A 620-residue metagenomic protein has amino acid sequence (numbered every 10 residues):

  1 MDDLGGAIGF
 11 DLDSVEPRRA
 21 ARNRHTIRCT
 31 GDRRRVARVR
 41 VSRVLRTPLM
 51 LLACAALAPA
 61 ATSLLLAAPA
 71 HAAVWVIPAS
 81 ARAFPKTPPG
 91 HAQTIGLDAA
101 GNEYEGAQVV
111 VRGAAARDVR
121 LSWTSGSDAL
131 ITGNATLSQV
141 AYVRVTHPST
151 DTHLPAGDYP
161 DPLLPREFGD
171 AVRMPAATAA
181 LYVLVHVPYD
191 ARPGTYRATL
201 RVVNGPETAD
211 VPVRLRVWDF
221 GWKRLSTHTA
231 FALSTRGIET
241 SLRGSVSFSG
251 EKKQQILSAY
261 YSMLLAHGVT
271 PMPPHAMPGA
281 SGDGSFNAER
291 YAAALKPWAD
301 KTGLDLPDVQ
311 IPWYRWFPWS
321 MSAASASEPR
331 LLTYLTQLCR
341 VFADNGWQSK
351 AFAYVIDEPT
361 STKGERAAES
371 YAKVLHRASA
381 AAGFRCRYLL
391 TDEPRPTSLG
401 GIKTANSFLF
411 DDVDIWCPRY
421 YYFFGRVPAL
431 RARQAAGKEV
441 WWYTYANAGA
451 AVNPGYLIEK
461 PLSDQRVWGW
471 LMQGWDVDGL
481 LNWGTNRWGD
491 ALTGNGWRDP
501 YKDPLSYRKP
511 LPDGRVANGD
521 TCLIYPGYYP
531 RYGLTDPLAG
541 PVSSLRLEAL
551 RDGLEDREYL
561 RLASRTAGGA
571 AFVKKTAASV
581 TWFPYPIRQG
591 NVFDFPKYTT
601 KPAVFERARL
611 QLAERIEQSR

Functional and structural regions predicted by a protein language model:
P48-L64: Bacterial N-terminal signal peptides
A73-H91, A114-V183, A191-R192: Surface-exposed binding patches on compact interaction domains or structured appendages
H91, N102-Q108, A179, A191-T199: Short, solvent-exposed loop/turn segments enriched in Ser/Thr/Gly
Q108-R112, L184-H186: Short edge beta-strand/loop segments characteristic of extracellular beta-sandwich folds
D161-L164, V185-H186, R197-N204, A209-A382 (+4 more regions): Aromatic-lined carbohydrate-binding surfaces of glycoside hydrolases
P297, Y314-A326, L331-A368, A372-A405 (+1 more regions): Catalytic domains of carbohydrate-active enzymes that cleave complex glycans
A435-Q465: Active-site clefts of carbohydrate-active enzymes
K460-P510: Substrate-binding cleft of secreted/luminal carbohydrate-active enzymes
